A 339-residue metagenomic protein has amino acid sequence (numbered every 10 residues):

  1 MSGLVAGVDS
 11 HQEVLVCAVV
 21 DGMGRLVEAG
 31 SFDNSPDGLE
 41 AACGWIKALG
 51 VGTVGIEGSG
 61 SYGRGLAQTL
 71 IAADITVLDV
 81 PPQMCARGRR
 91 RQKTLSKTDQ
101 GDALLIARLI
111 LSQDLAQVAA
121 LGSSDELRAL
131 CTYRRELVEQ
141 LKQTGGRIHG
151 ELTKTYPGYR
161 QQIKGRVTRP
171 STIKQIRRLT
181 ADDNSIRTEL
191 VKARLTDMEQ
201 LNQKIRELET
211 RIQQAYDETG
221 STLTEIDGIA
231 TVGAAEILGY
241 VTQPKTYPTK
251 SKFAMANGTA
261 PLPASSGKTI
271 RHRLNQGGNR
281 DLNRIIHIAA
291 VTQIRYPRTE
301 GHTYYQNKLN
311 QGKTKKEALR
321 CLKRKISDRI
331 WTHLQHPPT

Functional and structural regions predicted by a protein language model:
S2-D21, I106, L137: Gly/Thr-rich phosphate-binding beta-strand-loop-beta motif of the actin/hexokinase/Hsp70
E13-D37: Short glycine-rich, Thr/Ser-proximal phosphate-binding strand/loop in the N-terminal lobe of ATP-dependent enzymes
P36-T53: Short, basic/hydrophobic alpha-helical segments
V51-Y62: Short glycine-rich phosphate-binding loop at a beta-alpha junction
L78-Q117, T269-G277: Short alpha-helix plus adjacent loop in nuclease-associated cores
L109-R128, R177-D182: Short, charge-rich amphipathic alpha-helices with coiled-coil/heptad character
C131-T222: Glycine-rich, often acidic, oxyanion-interacting loops/wings at catalytic, nucleic-acid, or phospho-protein interfaces
T224-E225, T231-Q311, K315: Phosphate-backbone recognition surface of nucleic-acid-processing proteins
